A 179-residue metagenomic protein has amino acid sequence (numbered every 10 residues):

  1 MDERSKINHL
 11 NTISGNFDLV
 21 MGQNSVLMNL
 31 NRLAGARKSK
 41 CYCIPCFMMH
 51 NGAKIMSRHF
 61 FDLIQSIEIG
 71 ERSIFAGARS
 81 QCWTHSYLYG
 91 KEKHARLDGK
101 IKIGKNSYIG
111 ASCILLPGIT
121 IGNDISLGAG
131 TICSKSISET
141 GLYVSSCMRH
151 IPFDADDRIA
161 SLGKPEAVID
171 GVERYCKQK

Functional and structural regions predicted by a protein language model:
M1-I119, C147, D154: Flexible, glycine/small-residue-enriched loop-and-beta-strand segment within the central core of proteins
N106-Y108, S126-I132: A generic "structured core" feature
I119, T131, I137: Short beta-to-alpha loop/turn elements within the nucleotide-binding domains of ABC transporters
G122-I125, S138-T140: Conserved catalytic segment of ABC-fold P-loop ATPases
I132-C133, M148: Conserved sequence/active-site signature of Rossmann-fold short-chain dehydrogenase/reductase
E139-G163: Conserved beta-strand-loop-alpha-helix hinge in the C-terminal portion of ABC ATPase nucleotide-binding domains
G163-K179: Leloir-type glycosyltransferase catalytic cores
